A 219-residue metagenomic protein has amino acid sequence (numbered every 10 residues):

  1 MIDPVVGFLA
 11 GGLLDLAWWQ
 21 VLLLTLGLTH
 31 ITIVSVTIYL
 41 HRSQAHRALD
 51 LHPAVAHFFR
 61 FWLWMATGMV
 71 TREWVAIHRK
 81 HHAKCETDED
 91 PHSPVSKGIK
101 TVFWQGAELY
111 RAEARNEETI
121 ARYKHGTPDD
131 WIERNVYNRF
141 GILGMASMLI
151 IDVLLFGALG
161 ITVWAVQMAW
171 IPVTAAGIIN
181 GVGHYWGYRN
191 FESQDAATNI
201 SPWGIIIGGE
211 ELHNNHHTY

Functional and structural regions predicted by a protein language model:
M1-I178, V182: Non-catalytic, topology-defining segments of multipass membrane proteins
K124-W131, W186-L212, H216-Y219: Active-site-proximal inter-transmembrane loops
